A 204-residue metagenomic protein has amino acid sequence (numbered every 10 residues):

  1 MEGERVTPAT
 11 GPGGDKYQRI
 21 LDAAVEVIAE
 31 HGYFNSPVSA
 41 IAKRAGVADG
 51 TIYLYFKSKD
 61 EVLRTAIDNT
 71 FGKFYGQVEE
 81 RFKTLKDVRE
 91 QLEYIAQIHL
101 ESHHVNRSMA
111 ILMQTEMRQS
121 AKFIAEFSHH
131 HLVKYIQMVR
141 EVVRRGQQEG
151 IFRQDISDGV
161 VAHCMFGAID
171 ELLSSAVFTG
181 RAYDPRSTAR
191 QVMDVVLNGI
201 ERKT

Functional and structural regions predicted by a protein language model:
M1-H31, S36-R44, E61: Basic, helix-initiating cap at the start of DNA-binding domains
A45-F56: Short hydrophobic/aromatic patch on the recognition helix
L63-T70: Alpha-helical DNA-contacting segments of helix-turn-helix folds
G72-E79, V105, F123-E149, G159-H163 (+4 more regions): Amphipathic alpha-helical packing segments from all-alpha helical-bundle domains
E79-S108, V161-M165, R186: Hydrophobic alpha-helical connector segments
H103-F123, F178: Amphipathic alpha-helical segments used for helix-helix packing
I111-M113, A125-E126, Q154-D155, P185: Short, hydrophobic secondary-structure boundary micro-motifs
